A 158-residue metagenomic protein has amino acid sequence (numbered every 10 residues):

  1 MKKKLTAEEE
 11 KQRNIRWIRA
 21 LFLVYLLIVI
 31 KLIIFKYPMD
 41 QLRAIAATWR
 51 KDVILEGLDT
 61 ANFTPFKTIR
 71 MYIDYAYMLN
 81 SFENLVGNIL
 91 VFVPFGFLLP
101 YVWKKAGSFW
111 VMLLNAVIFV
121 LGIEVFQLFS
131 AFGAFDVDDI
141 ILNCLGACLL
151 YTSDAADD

Functional and structural regions predicted by a protein language model:
M1-E10: Short, Lys/Arg-rich, polar N-terminal cytosolic tail immediately upstream of the first transmembrane signal-anchor
N14-I45: N-terminal signal-anchor transmembrane alpha helix
L27-L32, V117-L128: Aromatic-anchored segments of alpha-helical transmembrane domains
A44-S81: Extracytosolic (periplasmic/ER-lumenal) interhelical loops and adjacent juxtamembrane/interface segments of multi-pass
S81-V93, I141: Membrane-interface loop-to-helix entry segments
K105-V111, V137: Membrane-helix interface segments
L121-L145: Interfacial helix-loop-helix junctions of multi-pass membrane proteins
Y151-D158: Conserved small/polar residues in nucleotide/adenosyl-binding loops
